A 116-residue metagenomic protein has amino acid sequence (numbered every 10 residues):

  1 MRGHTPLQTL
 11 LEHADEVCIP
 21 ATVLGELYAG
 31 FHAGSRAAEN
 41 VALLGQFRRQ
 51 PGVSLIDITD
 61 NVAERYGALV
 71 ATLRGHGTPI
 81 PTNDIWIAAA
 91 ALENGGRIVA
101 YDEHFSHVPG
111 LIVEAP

Functional and structural regions predicted by a protein language model:
M1-P20, A29-Q46: Short, well-structured N-terminal submotif of metal-dependent ribonuclease cores
M1-R2, G25-Y28, S106, E114: Nucleotide phosphate-binding site architecture
H4, G30-G34, L69, H76 (+1 more regions): Residue-level signal for well-ordered alpha-helical positions
E16-C18, R49-I56: Short loop->beta-strand "edge-of-pocket" segments that line small-molecule binding or catalytic clefts across diverse
V53-V99: Active-site neighborhoods of divalent-metal-dependent phosphate/nucleic-acid chemistry enzymes
A88, L92-P116: Acidic, PIN/NYN-like endoribonuclease modules and their adjacent C-terminal/linker elements
